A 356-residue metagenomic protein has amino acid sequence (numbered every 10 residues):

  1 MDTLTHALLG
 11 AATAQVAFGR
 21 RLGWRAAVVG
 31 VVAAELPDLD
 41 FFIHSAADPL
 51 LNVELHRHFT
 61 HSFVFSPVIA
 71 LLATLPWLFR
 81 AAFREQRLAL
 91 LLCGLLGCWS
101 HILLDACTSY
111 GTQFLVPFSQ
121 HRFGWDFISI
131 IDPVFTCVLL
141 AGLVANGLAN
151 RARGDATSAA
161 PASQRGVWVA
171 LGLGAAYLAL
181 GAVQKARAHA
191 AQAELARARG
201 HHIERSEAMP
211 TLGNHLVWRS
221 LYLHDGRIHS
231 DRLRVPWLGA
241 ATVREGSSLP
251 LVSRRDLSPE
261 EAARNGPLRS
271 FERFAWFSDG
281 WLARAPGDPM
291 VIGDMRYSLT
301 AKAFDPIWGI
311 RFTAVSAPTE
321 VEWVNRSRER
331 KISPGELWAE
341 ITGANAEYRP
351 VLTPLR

Functional and structural regions predicted by a protein language model:
M1-H202, E207-P210: N-terminal membrane-targeting hydrophobic helices
H202-R205, H215-R356: Extracytosolic and intramembrane catalytic regions of membrane-associated proteins in envelope/secretory systems
